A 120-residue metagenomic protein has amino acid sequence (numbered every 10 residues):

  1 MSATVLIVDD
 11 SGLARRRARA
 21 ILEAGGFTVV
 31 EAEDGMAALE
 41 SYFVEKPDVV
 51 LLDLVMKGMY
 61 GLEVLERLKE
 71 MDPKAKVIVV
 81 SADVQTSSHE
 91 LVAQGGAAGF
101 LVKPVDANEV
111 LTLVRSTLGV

Functional and structural regions predicted by a protein language model:
R16-A24: Charged docking surfaces used in two-component/phosphorelay signaling
G26-E33, S41: Short hydrophobic/Thr-rich beta-strand motif most characteristic of the beta2 strand and flanking loop of CheY-like
D34-A37, Y60-E63: Acidic catalytic/metal-coordinating carboxylates
V50, L54-V55: The short loop immediately C-terminal to the conserved phospho-acceptor aspartate in CheY-like receiver
K57-G58, Q85: The feature encodes the CheY-like receiver
E63, V84-L101, T112: Alpha4 helix (beta4-alpha4-beta5 surface) of REC/receiver domains from two-component response regulators
V105-V114: C-terminal output helix
